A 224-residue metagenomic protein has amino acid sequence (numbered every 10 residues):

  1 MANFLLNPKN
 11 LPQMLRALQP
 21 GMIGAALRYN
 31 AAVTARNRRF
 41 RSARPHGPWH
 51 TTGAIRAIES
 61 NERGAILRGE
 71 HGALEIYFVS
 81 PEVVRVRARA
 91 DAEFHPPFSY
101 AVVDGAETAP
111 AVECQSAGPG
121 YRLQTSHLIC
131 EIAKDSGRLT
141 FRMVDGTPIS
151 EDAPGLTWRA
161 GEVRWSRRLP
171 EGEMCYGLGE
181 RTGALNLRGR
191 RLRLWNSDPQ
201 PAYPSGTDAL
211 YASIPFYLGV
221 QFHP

Functional and structural regions predicted by a protein language model:
M1-P224: N-terminal accessory segment at the very beginning of proteins
